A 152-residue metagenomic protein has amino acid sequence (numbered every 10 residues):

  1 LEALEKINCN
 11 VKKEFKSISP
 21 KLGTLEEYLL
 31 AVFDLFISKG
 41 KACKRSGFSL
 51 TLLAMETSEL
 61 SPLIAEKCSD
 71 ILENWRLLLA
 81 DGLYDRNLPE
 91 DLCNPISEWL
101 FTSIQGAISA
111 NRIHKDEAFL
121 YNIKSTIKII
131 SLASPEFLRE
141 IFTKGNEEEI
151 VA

Functional and structural regions predicted by a protein language model:
E2, A31, L35, L52 (+3 more regions): Alpha-helical elements of Rossmann-like donor-binding domains used by nucleotide-donor carbohydrate transfer enzymes
E2-K6, F15-S46, S97-L100: Hydrophobic alpha-helical connector segments
A3, I7, V11, F15 (+5 more regions): Hydrophobic recognition helices of helix-based DNA-binding modules
C9-K12, E27-A31, A42-R45, S61-D85 (+2 more regions): Amphipathic alpha-helical packing segments from all-alpha helical-bundle domains
V11, S46-L50, S103: N-terminal alpha-helical segment
S17-G23, L83-L92: Surface-exposed helix-capping loop/turn segments at secondary-structure junctions
I18, F36-K41, S49-E59, G82: Helix-loop "lid/cap" segments that line or gate small-molecule binding pockets
P62-L72, D85-I130, S134-N146: Hydrophobic/aromatic-rich alpha-helical bundle segments in the mid-to-C-terminal region
